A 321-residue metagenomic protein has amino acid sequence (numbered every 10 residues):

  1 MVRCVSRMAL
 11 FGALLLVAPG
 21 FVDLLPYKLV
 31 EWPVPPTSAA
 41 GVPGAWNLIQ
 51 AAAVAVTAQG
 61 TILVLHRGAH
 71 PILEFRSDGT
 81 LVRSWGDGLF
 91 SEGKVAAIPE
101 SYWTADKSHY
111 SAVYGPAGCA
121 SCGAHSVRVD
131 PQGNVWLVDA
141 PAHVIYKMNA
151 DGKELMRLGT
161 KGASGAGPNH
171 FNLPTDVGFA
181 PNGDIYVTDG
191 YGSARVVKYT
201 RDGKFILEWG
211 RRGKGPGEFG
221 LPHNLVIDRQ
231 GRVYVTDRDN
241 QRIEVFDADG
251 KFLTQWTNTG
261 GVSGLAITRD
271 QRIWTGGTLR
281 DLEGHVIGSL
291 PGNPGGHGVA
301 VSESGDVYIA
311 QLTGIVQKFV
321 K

Functional and structural regions predicted by a protein language model:
M1-C4: N-terminal secretory signal peptides that target proteins for export/translocation
R7-V17: Bacterial N-terminal signal peptides
A18-K321: Eukaryotic scaffold repeat domains enriched in small/polar residues
